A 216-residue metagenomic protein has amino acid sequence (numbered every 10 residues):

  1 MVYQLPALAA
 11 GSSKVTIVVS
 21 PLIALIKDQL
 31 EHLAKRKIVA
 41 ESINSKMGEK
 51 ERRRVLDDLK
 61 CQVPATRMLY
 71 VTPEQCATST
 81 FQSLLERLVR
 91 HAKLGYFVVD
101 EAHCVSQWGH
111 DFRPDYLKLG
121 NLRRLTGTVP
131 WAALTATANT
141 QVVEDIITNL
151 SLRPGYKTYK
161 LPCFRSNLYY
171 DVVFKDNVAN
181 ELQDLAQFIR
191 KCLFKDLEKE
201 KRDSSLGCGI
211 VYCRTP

Functional and structural regions predicted by a protein language model:
V2-N44, P64-A65, T126-G127: Conserved SF1/SF2 helicase motif Ia
T16-I26, V142, L197-P216: Conserved strand-helix element at the start of the C-terminal RecA-like helicase core
K27-V63, D145-R153: Conserved helix-turn-beta segment of the N-terminal RecA-like "Helicase ATP-binding" lobe in SF1/SF2 helicases
I43-R53, P73-T78, L161-C163, Y212-P216: Conserved helicase motor
K46, S106-R113, Y170-D176: Flexible beta-alpha connector loops of hexameric P-loop NTPases
E49-Y96, C104-H110: Conserved helix/coil segment N-terminal to the catalytic DExD/H
K93-Y96, H103-K160, Q183: Post-DEXD/H (motif II) to motif III coupling segment of the RecA-like Helicase ATP-binding lobe
I147, R165, Y169-Q183: Inter-lobe coupling/hinge segments of SF2-like helicase ATPases
